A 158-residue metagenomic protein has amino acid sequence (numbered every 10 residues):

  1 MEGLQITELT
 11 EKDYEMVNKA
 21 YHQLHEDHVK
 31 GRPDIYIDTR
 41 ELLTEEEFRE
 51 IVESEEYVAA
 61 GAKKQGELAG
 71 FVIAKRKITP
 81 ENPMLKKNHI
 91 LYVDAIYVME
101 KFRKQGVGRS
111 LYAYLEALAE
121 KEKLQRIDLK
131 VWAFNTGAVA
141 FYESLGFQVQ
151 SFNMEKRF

Functional and structural regions predicted by a protein language model:
L4-K19, H28: A short beta-loop-alpha structural element at the N-terminal edge of CoA-dependent acyl/N-acetyltransferase catalytic
E26-F48: Conserved GNAT-fold acetyl-CoA-binding loop/helix
E46-G61: A short helix-loop-beta-strand connector motif used in the catalytic cores of GNAT acetyltransferases and, in some
G61, E67-R76, Y92, Y97: Conserved beta-strand in the GNAT
V98, K104-A117, A140, S144: Conserved acetyl-CoA-binding loop-helix of GNAT-fold acetyltransferases
Y114, L129-A138, E155-F158: Conserved beta-strand-loop-alpha-helix junction that forms the acyl-donor binding cleft
E120-K130: Conserved GNAT acetyl-CoA-binding A-motif
L124, E143-F152: Conserved acetyl-CoA-binding loop of GNAT-fold acetyltransferases
